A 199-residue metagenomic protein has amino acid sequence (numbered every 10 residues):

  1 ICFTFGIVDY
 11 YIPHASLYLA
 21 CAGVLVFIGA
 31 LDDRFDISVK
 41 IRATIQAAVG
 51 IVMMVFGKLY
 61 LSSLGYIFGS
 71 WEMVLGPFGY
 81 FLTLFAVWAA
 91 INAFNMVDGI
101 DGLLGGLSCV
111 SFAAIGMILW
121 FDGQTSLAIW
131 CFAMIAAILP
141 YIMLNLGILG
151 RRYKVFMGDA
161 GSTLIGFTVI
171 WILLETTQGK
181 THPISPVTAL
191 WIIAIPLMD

Functional and structural regions predicted by a protein language model:
I1-F27, L104-D199: Alpha-helical transmembrane segments
C2-P13, L31-I37, M54-G69: Transmembrane alpha-helix boundary signature
G23-F27, I45-Y60, L82-N92, G105-A114: Membrane-embedded alpha-helical core segments of multi-pass
F27-I28, I41, V87, A93 (+2 more regions): Residue-level marker of motif borders
V39-V49, W191: Pore- or pathway-lining transmembrane helices of multi-pass membrane proteins that form conduits for solutes/ions
G69-F81: Short aromatic-rich membrane-water interface segments that cap or initiate transmembrane helices in multi-pass membrane
